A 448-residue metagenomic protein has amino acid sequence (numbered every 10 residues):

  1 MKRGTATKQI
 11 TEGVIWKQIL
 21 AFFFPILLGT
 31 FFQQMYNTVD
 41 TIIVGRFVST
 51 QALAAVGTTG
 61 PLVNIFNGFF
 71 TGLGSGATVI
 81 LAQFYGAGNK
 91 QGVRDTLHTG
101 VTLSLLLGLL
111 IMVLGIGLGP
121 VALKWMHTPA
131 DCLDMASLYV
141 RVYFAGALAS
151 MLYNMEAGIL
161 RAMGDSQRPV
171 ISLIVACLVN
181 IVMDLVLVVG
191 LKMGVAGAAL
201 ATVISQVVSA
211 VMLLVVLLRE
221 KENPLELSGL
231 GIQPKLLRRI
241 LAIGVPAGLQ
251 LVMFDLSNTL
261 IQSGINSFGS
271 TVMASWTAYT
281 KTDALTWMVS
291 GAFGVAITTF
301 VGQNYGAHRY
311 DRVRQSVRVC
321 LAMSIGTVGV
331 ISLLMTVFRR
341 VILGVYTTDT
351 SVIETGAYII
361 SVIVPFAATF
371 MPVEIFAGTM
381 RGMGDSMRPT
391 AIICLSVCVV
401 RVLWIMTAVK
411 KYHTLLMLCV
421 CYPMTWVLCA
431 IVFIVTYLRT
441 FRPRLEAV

Functional and structural regions predicted by a protein language model:
M1-F23, L81-G146, G190-V245, V301-F366 (+1 more regions): Short alpha-helical transmembrane segments in multi-pass integral membrane proteins
E12, W16-M35, V39, L62-F69 (+8 more regions): Residue-level signal for short hydrophobic patches within transmembrane helices of multi-pass membrane transporters
A21-D40, V142, Y153, A176 (+5 more regions): Transmembrane helical elements of multi-pass membrane transporters/channels
F31, M35-L53, L123-A130, V186-M193 (+5 more regions): Helix-terminus/linker motif at the lipid-water interface of multi-pass membrane proteins
V44-N64, A130-M135, V195-A196, L236-I243 (+6 more regions): Interfacial/gating helices of multi-pass transporter permease domains
L53-V113, S150-P169, S275-L333, V337-R339 (+2 more regions): Small-residue-rich hydrophobic transmembrane alpha-helices
I65-G68, N180-D184, A210-L214, L285-M288 (+3 more regions): Hydrophobic transmembrane alpha-helices of multi-pass small-molecule transporters
G74, V142-R161, P169-C177, A198-V211 (+4 more regions): Short runs within selected transmembrane alpha-helices of multi-pass transporters and secretion channels
